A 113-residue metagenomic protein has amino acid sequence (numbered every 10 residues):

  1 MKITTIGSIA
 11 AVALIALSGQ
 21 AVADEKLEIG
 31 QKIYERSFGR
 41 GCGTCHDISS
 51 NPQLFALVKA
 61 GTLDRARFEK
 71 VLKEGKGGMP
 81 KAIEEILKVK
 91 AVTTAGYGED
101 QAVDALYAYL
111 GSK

Functional and structural regions predicted by a protein language model:
M1-I9: Bacterial N-terminal signal peptides that target proteins for export
S8-A16: Bacterial N-terminal signal peptides
L17-S37, R67: Electrostatic cytochrome c docking/interface patches
V22, N51-F55, S112-K113: Inter-heme linker and motif-flanking segments adjacent to c-type heme-binding CXXCH motifs in c-type cytochromes
Q31, G43, E69, D104-Y107 (+1 more regions): Non-transmembrane alpha-helical segments in soluble domains of secreted/periplasmic/extracellular proteins
E35, G43-G78, E84-E85, V92-A95: Gly/Gly-Pro-rich "capping" loops immediately C-terminal to redox-active cysteine motifs in periplasmic/lumenal
R40: Cys/His-enriched microdomains
K88-K113: C-terminal capping alpha-helices of c-type cytochrome domains
